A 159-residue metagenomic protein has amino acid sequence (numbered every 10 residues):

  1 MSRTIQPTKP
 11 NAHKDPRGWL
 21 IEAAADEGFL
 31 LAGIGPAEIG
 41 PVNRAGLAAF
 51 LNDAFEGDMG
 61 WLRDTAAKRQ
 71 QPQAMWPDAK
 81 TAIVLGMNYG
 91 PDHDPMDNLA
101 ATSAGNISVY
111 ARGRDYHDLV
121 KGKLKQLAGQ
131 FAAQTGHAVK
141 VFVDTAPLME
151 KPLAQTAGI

Functional and structural regions predicted by a protein language model:
M1-I159: Auxiliary alpha/beta "docking" domains used to position bulky ligands
